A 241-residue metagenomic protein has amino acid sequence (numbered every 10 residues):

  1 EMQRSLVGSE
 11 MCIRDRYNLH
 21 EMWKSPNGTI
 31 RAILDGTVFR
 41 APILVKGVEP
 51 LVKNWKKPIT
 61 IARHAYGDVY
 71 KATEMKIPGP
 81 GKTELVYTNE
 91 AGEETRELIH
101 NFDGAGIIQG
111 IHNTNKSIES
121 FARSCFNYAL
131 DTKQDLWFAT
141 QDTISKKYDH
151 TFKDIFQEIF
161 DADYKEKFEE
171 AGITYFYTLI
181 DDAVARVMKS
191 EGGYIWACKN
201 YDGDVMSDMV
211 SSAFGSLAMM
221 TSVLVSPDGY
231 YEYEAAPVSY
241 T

Functional and structural regions predicted by a protein language model:
M2-I13: Short, small-residue-biased leader/transition segments that mark boundaries at the very start of proteins
R14-N18, K71-M75, K147-F152, V187-S190 (+1 more regions): Short acidic, glycine/serine/threonine-rich loops at helix termini
R16-I107: Flexible glycine-/small-residue-enriched beta->alpha junction loops that bind anionic phosphate/pyrophosphate groups
V45-V52, F126-Y128, V184-V187: A generic local secondary-structure boundary/capping motif
N89, L98-Y177: Glycine-rich phosphate/diphosphate-binding loop of Rossmann-like nucleotide-binding domains
F168-G193: A structured beta-alpha segment of the ubiquitous adenosine-cofactor-binding alpha/beta core
V187-Y240: Glycine-rich phosphate/nucleotide-binding loop
